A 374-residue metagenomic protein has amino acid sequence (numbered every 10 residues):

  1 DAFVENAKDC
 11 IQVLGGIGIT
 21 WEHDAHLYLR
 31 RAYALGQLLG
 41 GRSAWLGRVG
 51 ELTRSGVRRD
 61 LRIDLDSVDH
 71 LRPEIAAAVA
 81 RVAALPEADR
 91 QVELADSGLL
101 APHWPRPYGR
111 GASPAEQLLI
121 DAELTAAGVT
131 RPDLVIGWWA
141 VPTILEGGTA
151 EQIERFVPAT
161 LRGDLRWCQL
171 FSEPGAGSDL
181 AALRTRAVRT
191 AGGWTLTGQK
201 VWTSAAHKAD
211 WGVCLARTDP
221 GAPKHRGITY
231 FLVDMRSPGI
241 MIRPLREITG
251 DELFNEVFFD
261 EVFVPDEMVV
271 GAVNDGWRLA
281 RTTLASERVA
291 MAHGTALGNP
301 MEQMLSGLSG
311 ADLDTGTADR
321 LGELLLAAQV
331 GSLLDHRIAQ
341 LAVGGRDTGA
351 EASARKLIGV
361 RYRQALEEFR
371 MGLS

Functional and structural regions predicted by a protein language model:
D1, I11-G16, R62, A318 (+1 more regions): C-terminal helix-coil-helix/basic helical segment that borders enzyme active sites and/or dimer interfaces and provides
D1-V57: Extended, hydrophobic interaction surfaces within ordered domains
G41-V135, L145, R155, A159 (+3 more regions): Amphipathic, small/basic residue-rich leader segments at the start of a protein or domain
R62-H70, T125, I240-L334, L341 (+1 more regions): Glycine-rich beta->alpha junctions and the first turn(s) of the following alpha-helix
P132-E151, G177: N-terminal glycine-rich flavin-associated loop
L145, L183, T197-R243: A short core secondary-structure module
G163-F171, L215: A short, Trp-centered hydrophobic/proline-enriched beta-strand micro-motif
T185-V188: A structural signal for short hydrophobic beta-strand segments in well-ordered beta-sheet cores
